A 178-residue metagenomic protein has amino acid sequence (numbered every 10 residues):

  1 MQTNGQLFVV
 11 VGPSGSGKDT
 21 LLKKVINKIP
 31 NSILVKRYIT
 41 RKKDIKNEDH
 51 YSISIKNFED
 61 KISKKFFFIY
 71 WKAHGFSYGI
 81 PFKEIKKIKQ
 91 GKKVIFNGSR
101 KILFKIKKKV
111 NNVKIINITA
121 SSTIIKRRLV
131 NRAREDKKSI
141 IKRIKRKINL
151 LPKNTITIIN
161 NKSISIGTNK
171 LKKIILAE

Functional and structural regions predicted by a protein language model:
M1-G5: Phosphate-binding P-loop
V10: Hydrophobic anchor at the beta1->P-loop junction of P-loop NTPases
S14, D19: Walker A/P-loop
N27-V35: Post-Walker A helix-loop "phosphate-sensing" segment adjacent to the P-loop in P-loop NTPases
I39-V94, G98-R100: ATP-dependent small-molecule kinase phosphotransfer cores that center on conserved nucleotide phosphate-binding segments
V94-G98, K108-R132: Conserved phosphate-donor/acceptor-positioning beta-strand/loop module used by diverse small-molecule
N131-A177: Small-molecule kinase domains that catalyze NTP-dependent phosphoryl transfer to phosphate-bearing small molecules
